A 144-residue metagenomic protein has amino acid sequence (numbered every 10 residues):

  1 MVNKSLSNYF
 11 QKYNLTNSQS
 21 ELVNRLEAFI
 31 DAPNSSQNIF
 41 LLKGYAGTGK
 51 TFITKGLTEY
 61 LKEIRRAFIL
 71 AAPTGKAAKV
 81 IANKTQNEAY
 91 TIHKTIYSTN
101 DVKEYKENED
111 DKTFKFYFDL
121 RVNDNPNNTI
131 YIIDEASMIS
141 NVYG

Functional and structural regions predicted by a protein language model:
M1-G144: Conserved ATP-binding/catalytic motifs of P-loop helicase motor domains
